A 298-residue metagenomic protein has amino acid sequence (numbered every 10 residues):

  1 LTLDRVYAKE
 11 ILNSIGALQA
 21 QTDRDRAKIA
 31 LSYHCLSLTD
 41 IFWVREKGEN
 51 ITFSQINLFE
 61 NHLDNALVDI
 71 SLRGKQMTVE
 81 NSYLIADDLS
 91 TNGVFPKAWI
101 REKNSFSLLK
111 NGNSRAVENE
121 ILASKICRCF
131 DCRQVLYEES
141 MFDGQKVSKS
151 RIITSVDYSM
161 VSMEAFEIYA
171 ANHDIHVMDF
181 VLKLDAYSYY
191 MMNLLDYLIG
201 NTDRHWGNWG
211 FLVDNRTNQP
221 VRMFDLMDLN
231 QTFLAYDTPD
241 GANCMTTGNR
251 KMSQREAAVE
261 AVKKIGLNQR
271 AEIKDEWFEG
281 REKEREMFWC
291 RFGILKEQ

Functional and structural regions predicted by a protein language model:
L1-L194, L198-I199, L212-Q298: Phosphate/dinucleotide-binding and metal-coordinating scaffold of catalytic cores in nucleotide-dependent enzymes
T202: Glycine-rich phosphate-binding P-loop
H205, G210-V213: Conserved protein-kinase catalytic-loop segment immediately C-terminal to the catalytic Asp of the HRD motif
